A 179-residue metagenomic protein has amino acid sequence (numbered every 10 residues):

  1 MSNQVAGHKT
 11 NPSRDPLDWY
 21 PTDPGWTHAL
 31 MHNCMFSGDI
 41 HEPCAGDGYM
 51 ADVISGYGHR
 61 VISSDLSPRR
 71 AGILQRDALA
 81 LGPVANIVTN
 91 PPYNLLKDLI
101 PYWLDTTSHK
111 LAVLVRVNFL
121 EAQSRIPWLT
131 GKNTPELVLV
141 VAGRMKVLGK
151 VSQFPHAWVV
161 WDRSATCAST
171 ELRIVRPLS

Functional and structural regions predicted by a protein language model:
M1-S179: Class I S-adenosyl-L-methionine-dependent methyltransferase catalytic core
